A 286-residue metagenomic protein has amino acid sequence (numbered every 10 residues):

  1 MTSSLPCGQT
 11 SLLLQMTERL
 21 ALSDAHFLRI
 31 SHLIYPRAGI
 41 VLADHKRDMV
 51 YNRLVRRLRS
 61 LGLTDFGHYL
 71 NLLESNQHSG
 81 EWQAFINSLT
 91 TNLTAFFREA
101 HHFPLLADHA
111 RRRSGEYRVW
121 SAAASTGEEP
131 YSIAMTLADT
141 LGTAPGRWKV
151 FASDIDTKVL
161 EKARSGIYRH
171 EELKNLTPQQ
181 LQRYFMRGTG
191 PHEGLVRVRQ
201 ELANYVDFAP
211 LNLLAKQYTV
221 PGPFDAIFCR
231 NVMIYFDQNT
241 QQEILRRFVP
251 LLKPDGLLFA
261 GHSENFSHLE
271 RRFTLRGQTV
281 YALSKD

Functional and structural regions predicted by a protein language model:
T2-W120, G261: Conserved AdoMet
L106, I227, L252: Residue-level signal for inorganic ion chemistry
E116-E129, W148-F151: Conserved class I S-adenosyl-L-methionine
T126-T143: Conserved SAM-binding loop of SAM-dependent methyltransferases across substrates and taxa, primarily the Class I
G146-F228, V232-T240, N265-S267: Extended basic-aromatic, gly/pro-enriched interface segments that bind polyanionic ligands
A226, S267-D286: Core SAM-dependent methyltransferase catalytic element
Q242-P254: A short glycine-rich, Lys/Arg-flanked "PGG" loop and its adjoining helix->strand segment in the class I
P254-H262: Conserved beta-strand signature within the Rossmann-like core of class I S-adenosyl-L-methionine
